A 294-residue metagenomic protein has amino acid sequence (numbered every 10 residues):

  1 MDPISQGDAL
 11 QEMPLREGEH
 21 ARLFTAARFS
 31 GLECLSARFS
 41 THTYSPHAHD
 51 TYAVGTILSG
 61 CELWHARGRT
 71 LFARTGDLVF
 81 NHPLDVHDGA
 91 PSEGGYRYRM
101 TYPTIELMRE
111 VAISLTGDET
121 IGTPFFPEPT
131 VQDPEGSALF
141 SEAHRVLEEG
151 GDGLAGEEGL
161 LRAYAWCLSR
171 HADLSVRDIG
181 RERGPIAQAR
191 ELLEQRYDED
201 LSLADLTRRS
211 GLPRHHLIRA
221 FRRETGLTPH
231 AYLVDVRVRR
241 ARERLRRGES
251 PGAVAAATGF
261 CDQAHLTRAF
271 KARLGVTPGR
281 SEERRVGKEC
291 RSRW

Functional and structural regions predicted by a protein language model:
M1-H20, R285: Short, low-complexity, intrinsically disordered N-terminal peptides in bacterial proteins
Q11-E12, E19-I121: N-terminal regulatory/effector-sensing and dimerization cores that precede helix-turn-helix DNA-binding domains
L115-D178, E191: Amphipathic alpha-helical segments enriched in hydrophobic/aromatic residues interleaved with Lys/Arg
E142-D152, A163-L174, A189-S202, F221 (+4 more regions): Basic, amphipathic alpha-helical hairpins
R181-A189, T225, V234-R237: N-terminal positioning helix adjacent to the helix-turn-helix/winged-helix DNA-binding module
E194, E199-V236, E243-R246, A255-R280: Basic/polar phosphate-binding segments, predominantly the helix-turn-helix DNA-binding elements of transcriptional
E283-C290: Conserved small/polar residues in nucleotide/adenosyl-binding loops
